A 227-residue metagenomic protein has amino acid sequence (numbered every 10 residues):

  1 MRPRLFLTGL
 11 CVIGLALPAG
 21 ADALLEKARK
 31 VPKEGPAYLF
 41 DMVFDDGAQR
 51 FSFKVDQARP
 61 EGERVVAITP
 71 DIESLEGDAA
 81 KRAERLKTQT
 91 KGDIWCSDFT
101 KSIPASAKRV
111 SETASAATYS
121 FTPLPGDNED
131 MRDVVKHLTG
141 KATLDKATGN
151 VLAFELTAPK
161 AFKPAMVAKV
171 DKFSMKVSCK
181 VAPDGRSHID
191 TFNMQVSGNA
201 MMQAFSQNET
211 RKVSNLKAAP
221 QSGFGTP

Functional and structural regions predicted by a protein language model:
M1-L7: Bacterial N-terminal signal peptides that target proteins for export
T8-A16: Bacterial N-terminal signal peptides
A16-A23, L144: Bacterial Sec-dependent signal peptides at the C-terminal "C-region" and cleavage site
G20-L138, N150, T157-V170, N199-P227: Structured extracytoplasmic
T139-D145: Active-site and channel-lining beta-strand-loop segments that bind or position nucleotide-derived/phosphorylated
D145-T157, M175, R186-N193: Extended soluble regions of mature proteins
D171-G185, R211-N215: Short, solvent-exposed cationic patches
K180-Q207: Cysteine/selenocysteine-centered motifs that mediate thiol-based redox chemistry or coordinate metal-sulfur cofactors
